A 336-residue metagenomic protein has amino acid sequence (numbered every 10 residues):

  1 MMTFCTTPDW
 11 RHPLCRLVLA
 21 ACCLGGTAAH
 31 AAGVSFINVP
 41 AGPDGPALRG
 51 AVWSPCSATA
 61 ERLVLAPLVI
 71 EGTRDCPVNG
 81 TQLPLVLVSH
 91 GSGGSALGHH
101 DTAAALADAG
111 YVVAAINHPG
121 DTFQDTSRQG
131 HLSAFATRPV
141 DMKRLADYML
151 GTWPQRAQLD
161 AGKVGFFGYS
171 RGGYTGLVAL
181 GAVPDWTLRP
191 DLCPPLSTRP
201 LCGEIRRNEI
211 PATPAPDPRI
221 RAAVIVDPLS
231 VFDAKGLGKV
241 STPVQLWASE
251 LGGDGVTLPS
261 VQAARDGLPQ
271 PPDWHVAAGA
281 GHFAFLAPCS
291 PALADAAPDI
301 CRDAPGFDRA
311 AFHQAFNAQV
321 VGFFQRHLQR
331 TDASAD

Functional and structural regions predicted by a protein language model:
A31-V88, E204: Domain-level recognition of soluble alpha/beta enzyme cores, biased toward histidine phosphatases/phosphomutases
D75-L83, V88-D125, G252-T257: Short substrate-entry loop that stabilizes the transition state in hydrolases
G93, L97, N117-T137, P291-A297: Cap/lid segment of the alpha/beta-hydrolase catalytic domain
H131-A157, A161, V178, L188-L196: Alpha/beta-hydrolase active-site loop
K163-G165, A222-V224: Residue in the alpha/beta-hydrolase core beta-strand immediately N-terminal to the catalytic nucleophile
G168-G172, G176: Gly/Ala-rich beta-loop-alpha elbow adjacent to hydrolase catalytic centers
K239-A310: Active-site-adjacent alpha-helix of alpha/beta-hydrolase-fold enzymes
L293-D336: Catalytic active-site module of serine/aspartate enzymes centered on a nucleophile-bearing elbow/loop
